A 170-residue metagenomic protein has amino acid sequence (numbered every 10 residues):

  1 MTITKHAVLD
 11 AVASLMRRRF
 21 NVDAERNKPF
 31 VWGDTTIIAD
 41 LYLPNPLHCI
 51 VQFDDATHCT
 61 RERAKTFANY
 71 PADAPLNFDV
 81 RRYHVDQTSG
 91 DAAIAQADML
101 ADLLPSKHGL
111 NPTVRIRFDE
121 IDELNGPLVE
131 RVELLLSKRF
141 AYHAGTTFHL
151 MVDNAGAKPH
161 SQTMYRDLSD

Functional and structural regions predicted by a protein language model:
M1-D170: Nucleic-acid endo/exonuclease domains
